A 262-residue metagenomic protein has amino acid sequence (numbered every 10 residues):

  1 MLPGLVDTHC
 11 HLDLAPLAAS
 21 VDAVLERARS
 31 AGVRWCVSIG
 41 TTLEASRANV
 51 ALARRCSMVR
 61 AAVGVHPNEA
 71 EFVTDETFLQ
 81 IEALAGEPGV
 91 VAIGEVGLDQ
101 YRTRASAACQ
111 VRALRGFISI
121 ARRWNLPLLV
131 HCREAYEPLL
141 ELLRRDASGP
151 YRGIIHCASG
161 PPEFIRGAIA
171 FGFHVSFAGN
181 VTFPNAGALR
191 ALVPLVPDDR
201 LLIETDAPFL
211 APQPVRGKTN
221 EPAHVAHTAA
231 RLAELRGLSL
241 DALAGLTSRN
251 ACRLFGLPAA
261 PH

Functional and structural regions predicted by a protein language model:
M1-H262: Mid-domain alpha/beta scaffold segments of enzyme catalytic cores
